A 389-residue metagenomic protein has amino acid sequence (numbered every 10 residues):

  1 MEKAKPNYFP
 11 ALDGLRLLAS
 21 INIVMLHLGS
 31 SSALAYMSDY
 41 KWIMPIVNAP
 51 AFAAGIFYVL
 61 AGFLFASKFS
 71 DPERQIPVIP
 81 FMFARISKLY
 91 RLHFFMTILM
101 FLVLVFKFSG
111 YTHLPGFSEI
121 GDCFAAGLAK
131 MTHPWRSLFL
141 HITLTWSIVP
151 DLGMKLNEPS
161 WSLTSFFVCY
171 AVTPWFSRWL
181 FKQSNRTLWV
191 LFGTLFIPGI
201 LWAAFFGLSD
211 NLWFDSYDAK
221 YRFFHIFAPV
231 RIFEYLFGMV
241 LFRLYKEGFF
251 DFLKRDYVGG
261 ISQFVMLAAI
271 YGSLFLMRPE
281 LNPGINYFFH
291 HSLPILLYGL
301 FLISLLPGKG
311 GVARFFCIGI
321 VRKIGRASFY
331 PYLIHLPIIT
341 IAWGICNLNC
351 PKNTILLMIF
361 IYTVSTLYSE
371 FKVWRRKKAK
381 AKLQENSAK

Functional and structural regions predicted by a protein language model:
M1-N211, G311, A327-S328, I345-K389: Membrane-cytosol interface segments of multi-pass membrane proteins, especially ER/Golgi lipid-handling enzymes
A11, A51-F52, E158-F166, F224-M239 (+2 more regions): Membrane-interface micro-motifs in multi-pass membrane enzymes
Y40-V47, S216-I226, P283-H291, N349-T354: Non-cytosolic membrane-interface motifs at loop->transmembrane helix junctions
I79-F83, W135, Y221, F233 (+2 more regions): Alpha-helical membrane-protein architecture signal
A171, R178, L236-D251: Internal transmembrane alpha-helix with an interfacial aromatic "cap," most often the third helix
Q183-F192, D251-S262: Membrane-interfacial entry segments at the cytosolic side of transmembrane helices
T194-A204, D215-F233, M239: Loop-centered beta-sheet repeat module
Y235, G259-R375: Alpha-helical transmembrane segments of multi-pass integral membrane proteins
